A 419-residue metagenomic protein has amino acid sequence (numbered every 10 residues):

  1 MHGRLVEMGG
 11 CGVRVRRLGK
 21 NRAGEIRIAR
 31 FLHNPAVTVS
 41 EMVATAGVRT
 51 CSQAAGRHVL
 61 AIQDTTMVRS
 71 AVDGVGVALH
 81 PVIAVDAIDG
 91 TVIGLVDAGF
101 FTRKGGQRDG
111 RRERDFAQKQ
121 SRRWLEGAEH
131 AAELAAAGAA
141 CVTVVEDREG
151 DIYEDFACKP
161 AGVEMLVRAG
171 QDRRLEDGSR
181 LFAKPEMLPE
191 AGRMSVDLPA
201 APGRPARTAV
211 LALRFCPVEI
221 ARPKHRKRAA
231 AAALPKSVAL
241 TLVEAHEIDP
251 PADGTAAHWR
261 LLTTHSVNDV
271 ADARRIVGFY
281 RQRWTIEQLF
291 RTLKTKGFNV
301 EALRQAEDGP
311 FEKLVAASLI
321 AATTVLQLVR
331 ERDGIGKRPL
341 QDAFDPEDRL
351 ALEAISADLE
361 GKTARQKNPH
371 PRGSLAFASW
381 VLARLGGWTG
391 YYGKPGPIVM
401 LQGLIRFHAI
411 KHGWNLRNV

Functional and structural regions predicted by a protein language model:
M1-I62, T66, S70-A78, I83-V419: Single, function-defining residue in the core of a domain
